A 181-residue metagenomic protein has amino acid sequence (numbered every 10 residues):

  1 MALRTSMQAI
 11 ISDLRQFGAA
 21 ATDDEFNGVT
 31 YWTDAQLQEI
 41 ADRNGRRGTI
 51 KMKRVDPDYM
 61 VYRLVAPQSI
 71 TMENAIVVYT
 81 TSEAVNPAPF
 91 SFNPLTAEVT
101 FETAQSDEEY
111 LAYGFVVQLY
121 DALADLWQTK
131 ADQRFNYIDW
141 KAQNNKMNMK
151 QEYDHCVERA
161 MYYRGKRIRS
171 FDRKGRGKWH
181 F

Functional and structural regions predicted by a protein language model:
M1-Y120, D125, T129, G165-F181: Conserved short "hinge" loops at termini or chain/domain junctions
A124-R134, Y153, V157-A160, R167: Small-residue hotspots
A131-K146: Short E/K-rich amphipathic alpha-helical oligomerization segments
Q143-V157: Short, mixed-charge aromatic SLiMs
